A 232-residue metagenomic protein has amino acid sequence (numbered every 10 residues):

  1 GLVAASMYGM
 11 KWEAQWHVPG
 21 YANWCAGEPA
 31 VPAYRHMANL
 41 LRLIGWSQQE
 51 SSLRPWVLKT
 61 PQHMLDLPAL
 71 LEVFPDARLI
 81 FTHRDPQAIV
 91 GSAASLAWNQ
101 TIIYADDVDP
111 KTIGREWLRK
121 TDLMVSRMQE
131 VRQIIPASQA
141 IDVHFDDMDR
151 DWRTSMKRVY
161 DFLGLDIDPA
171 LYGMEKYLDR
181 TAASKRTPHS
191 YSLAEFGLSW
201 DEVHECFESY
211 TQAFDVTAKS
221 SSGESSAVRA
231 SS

Functional and structural regions predicted by a protein language model:
G1-P19: Extended catalytic-interface subdomain
H17-Y34, L41, G45-Q48, V90-S232: PAPS-dependent sulfotransferases, especially Golgi type II membrane carbohydrate sulfotransferases
N39, A69-E72, E130: Alpha-helical scaffolding segments of alpha/beta enzyme cores, especially the outer helices of TIM-barrel or partial
S51-P55, R78: Loop/turn-to-beta-strand initiation segments
V57-P61, F145: Short His-Asn-centered micro-motif
K59-T60, A69-S95: Conserved phosphate-donor/acceptor-positioning beta-strand/loop module used by diverse small-molecule
H63-P68, W152: Short, well-ordered alpha-helical microsegments
